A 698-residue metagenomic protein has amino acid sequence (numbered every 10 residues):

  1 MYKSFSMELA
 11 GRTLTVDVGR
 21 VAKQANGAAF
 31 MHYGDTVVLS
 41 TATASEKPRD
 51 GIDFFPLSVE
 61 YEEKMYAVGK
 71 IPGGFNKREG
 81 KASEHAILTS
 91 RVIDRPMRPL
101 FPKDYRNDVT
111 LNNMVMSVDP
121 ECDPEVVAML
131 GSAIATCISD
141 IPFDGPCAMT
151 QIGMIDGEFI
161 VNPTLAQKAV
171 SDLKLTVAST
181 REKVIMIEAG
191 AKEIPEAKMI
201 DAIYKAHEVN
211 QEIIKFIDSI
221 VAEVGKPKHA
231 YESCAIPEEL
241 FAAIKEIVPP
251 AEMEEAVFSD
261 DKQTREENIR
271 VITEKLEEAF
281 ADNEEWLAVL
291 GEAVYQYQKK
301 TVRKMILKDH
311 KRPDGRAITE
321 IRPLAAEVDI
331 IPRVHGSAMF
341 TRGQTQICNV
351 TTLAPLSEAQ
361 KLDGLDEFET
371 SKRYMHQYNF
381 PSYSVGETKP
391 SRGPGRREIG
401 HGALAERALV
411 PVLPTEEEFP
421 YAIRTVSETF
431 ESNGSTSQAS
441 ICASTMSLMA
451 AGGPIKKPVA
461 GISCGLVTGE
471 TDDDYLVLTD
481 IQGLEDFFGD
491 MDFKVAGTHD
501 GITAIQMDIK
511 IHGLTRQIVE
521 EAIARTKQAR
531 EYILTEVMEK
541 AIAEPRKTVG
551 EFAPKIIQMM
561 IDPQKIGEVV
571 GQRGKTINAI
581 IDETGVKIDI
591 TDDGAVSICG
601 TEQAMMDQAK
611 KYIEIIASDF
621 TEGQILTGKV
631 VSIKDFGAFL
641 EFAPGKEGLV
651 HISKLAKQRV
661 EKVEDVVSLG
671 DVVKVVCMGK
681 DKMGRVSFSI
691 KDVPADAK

Functional and structural regions predicted by a protein language model:
M1-E232: Long, basic N-terminal domains or extensions that often function in RNA/ssDNA interaction or organelle/cellular
M1-S45, D53, A230-E369, P554-E568 (+2 more regions): Extended amphipathic alpha-helical scaffolds
A25-T110, V115-S117, C122, E188 (+4 more regions): Glycine-rich, flexible beta-strand/loop modules in the N-terminal catalytic cores of phosphate-handling
G27-A29, C122-I141, V328-T351, N433-G453 (+1 more regions): Conserved phosphate/anionic-ligand binding catalytic regions in large, soluble enzymes, centered on
Y33, A42-A44, Y61-E63, N113-S117 (+17 more regions): Flexible glycine-/small-residue-rich
K103-V109, D144-P146, I213-Y231, Q263 (+7 more regions): Flexible, glycine/charged-enriched surface loops at secondary-structure junctions
D140-V257, L448-K547: Mobile "lid/hinge" segments at catalytic clefts and subdomain interfaces of large enzymes
F552-I556, P563-K698: Single-stranded RNA-binding regions, centering on S1/OB-family and related RNA-binding modules
